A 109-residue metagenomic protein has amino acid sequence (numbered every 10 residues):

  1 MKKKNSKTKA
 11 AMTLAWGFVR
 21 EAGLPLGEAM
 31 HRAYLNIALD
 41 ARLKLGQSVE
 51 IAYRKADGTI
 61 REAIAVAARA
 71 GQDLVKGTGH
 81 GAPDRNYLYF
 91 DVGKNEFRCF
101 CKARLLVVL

Functional and structural regions predicted by a protein language model:
K2-A22, A29-Y34: Amphipathic alpha-helical segments in structured regions that serve as interaction surfaces
K44-S48: Basic, alpha-helical nucleic-acid-binding regions used in initiation and control of genome expression
V49-K55: A short beta-strand micro-motif
I51, Y87-V92: SH3/SH3-like beta-barrel fold
A56, G93: Short, ordered coil/turn segments that flank beta-strands lining enzyme active or ligand-binding pockets
T59, I64-L74, T78-H80: Acidic, low-complexity, intrinsically disordered interaction modules
Q72-D73, K94-L109: Structured surface patches comprising rigid loops and adjacent beta-strands/short helices at the edges of well-ordered
H80-L88: Short aromatic-glycine-enriched beta-strand elements
